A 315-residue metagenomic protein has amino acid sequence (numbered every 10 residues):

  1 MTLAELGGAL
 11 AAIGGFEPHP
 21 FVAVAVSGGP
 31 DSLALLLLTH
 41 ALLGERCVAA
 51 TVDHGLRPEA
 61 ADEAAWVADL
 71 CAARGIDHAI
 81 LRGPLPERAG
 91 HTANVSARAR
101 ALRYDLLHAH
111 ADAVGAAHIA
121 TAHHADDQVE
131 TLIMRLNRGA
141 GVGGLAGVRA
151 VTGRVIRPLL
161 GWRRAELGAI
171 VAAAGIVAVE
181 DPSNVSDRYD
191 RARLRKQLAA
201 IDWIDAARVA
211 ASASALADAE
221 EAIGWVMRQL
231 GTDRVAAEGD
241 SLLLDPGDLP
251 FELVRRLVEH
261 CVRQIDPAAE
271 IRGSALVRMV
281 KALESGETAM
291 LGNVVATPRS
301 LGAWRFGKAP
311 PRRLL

Functional and structural regions predicted by a protein language model:
M1-R135, A165-E166, R312-R313: ATP-dependent adenylation/nucleotidyltransferase module used to activate substrates
T2-D31, V48, V52-H54, G83-L85 (+3 more regions): AMP-forming adenylation/ATP pyrophosphatase catalytic core
L33, E59, E63, G90 (+8 more regions): A broad, structure-centric signal for solvent-exposed, well-ordered loop/edge residues that line or flank functional
G44-R46, G75-D77, V142, T152 (+2 more regions): A generic structural signal for alpha->beta connector loops
R88-T92, D190-A192, R305-F306: Short, solvent-exposed polar/charged micro-motifs at secondary-structure junctions
H118, H124-A269: Flexible helical/loop "lid" subdomain adjacent to adenine-nucleotide binding pockets
